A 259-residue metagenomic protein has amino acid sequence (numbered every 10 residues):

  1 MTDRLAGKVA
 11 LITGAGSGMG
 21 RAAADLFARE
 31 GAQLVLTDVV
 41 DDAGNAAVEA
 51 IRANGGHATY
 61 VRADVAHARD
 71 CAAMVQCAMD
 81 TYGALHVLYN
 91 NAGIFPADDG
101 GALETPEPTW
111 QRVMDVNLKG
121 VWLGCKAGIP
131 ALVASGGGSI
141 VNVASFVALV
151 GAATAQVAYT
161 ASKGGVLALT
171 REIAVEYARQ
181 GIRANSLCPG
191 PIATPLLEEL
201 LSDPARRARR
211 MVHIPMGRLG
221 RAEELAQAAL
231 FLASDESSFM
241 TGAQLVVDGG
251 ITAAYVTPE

Functional and structural regions predicted by a protein language model:
D3-V35: Canonical Rossmann dinucleotide-binding motif of NAD(H)/NADP(H)-dependent dehydrogenases/reductases, specifically
F95, D99, T241-E259: Short C-terminal tail/terminal secondary-structure segment of NAD(P)H-dependent dehydrogenase/reductase domains
D99-A102, P106-Q111, R210: Substrate-binding pocket helix/loop in short-chain dehydrogenase/reductase
C125, S162, T170: Active-site helix of classical SDR
P130, V175-E176, S238: Alpha-helical segment proximal to the catalytic Tyr-Lys
S145: Residue(s) in the substrate-gating loop at a strand-loop-helix junction that position the organic substrate next
A178, R183, M240-G242: Short, small/polar-rich loop/turn modules that mediate ligand/substrate recognition or access, typified
